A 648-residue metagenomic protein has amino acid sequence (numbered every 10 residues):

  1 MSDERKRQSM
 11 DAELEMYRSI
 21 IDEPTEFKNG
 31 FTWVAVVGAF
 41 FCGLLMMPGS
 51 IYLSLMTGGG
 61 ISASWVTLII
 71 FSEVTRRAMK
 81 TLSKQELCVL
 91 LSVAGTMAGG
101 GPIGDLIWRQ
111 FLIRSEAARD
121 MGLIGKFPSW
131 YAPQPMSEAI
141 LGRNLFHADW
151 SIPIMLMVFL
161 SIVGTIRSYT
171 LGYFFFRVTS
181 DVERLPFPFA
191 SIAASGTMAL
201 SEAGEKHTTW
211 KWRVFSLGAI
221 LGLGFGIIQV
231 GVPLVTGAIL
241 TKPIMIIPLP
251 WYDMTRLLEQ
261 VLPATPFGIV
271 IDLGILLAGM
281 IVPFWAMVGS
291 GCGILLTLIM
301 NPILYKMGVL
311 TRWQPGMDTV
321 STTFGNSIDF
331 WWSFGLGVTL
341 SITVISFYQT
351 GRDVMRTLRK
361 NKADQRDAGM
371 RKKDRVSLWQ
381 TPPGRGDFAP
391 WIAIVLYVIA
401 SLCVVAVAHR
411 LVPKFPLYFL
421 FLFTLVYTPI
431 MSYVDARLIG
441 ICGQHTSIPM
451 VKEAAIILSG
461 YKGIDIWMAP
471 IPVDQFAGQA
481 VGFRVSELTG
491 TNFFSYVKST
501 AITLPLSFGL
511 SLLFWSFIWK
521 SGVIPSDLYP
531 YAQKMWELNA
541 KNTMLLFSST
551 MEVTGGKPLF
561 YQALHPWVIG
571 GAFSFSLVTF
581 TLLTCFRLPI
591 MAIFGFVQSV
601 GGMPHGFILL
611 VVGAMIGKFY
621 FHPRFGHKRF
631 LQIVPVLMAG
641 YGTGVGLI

Functional and structural regions predicted by a protein language model:
M1-I648: Alpha-helical multipass membrane-protein architecture
